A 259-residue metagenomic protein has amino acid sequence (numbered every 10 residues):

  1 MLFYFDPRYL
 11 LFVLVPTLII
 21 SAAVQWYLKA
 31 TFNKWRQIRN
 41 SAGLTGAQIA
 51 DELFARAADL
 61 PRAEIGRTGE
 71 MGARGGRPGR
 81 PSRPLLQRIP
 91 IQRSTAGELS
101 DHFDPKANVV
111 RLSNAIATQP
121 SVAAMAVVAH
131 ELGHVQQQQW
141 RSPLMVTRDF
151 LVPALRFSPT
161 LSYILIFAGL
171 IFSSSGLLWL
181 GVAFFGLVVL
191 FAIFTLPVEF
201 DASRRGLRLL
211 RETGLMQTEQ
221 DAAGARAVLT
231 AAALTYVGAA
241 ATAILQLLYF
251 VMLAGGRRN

Functional and structural regions predicted by a protein language model:
M1-T31, G169, S175-G176, L180: Hydrophobic alpha-helical transmembrane segments of small proteolipidic membrane proteins, enriched in energy-coupled
L2-Y4, R8, Q25-S158, L190-Q246 (+1 more regions): Polar-ligand-bearing catalytic/cofactor-coordination segments of membrane-embedded or membrane-tethered inner-membrane
F12, P16-I20, A154, S158-A168 (+2 more regions): Lipid-exposed faces of alpha-helical membrane segments in multi-pass integral membrane proteins
Q137-P143, L165-G176: Membrane-helix exit/interface motif
